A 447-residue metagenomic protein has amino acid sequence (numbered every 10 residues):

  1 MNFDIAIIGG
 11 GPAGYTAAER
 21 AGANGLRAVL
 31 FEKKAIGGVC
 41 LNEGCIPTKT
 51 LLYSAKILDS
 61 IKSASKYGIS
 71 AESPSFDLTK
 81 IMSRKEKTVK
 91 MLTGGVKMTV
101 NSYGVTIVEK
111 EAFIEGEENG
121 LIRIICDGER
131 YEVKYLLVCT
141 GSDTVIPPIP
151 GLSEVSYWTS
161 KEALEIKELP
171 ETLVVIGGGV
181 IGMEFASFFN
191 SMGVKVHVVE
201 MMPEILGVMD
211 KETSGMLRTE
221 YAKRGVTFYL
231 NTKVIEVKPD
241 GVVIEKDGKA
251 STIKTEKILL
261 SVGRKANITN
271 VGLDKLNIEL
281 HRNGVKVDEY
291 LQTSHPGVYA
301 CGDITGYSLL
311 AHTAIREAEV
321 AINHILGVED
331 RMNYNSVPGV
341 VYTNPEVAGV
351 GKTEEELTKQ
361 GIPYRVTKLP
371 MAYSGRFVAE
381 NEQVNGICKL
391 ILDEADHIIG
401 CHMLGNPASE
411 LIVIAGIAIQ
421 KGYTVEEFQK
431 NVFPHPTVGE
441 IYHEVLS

Functional and structural regions predicted by a protein language model:
M1-G11, L169-I176: Beta1/beta-strand and adjacent pyrophosphate-binding region of the FAD-binding site in flavoprotein oxidoreductases
F3, C40-E43, P47-R130, V208-T232 (+3 more regions): N-terminal Rossmann-like dinucleotide/flavin-binding domain of flavoprotein oxidoreductases that bind FAD/FMN
A6-I8, A112, Y131-G141, I176 (+2 more regions): Short hydrophobic core segments
A6-K34, V39, I46, T50-I57 (+3 more regions): Flexible, glycine-rich terminal cap/loop adjacent to redox cofactors in electron-transfer oxidoreductases
C45, T140-V194, V199, T227-F228 (+1 more regions): Glycine-rich dinucleotide-binding loop and its adjacent helix/turn
T88-T93, K97, L164-E165, P170-V174 (+4 more regions): Rossmann-like dinucleotide-binding cores of NAD(P)H-dependent redox enzymes
T106-E109, F113-I125, M192-E289, K359 (+1 more regions): A Rossmann-like FAD-binding core segment of flavoenzymes
S153-P170, T252-L326: FAD-site-proximal beta/loop scaffold in flavoenzymes
